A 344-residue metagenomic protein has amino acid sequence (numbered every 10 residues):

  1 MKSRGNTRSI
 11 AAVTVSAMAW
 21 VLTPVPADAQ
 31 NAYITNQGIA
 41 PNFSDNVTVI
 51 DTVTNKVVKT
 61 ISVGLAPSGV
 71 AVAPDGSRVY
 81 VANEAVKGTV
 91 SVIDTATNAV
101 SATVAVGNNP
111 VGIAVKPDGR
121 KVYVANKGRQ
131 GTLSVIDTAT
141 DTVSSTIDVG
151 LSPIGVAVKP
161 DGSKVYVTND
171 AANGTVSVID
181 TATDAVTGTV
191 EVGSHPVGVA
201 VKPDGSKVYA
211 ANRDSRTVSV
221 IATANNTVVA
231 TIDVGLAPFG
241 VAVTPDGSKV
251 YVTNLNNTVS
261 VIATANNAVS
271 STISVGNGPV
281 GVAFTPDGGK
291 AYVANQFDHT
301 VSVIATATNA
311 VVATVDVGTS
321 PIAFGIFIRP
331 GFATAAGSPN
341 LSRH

Functional and structural regions predicted by a protein language model:
K2-V13: Bacterial N-terminal signal peptides that target proteins for export
G5, A17-H344: Predominantly soluble domains enriched in secretory-pathway, periplasmic, or organellar proteins
